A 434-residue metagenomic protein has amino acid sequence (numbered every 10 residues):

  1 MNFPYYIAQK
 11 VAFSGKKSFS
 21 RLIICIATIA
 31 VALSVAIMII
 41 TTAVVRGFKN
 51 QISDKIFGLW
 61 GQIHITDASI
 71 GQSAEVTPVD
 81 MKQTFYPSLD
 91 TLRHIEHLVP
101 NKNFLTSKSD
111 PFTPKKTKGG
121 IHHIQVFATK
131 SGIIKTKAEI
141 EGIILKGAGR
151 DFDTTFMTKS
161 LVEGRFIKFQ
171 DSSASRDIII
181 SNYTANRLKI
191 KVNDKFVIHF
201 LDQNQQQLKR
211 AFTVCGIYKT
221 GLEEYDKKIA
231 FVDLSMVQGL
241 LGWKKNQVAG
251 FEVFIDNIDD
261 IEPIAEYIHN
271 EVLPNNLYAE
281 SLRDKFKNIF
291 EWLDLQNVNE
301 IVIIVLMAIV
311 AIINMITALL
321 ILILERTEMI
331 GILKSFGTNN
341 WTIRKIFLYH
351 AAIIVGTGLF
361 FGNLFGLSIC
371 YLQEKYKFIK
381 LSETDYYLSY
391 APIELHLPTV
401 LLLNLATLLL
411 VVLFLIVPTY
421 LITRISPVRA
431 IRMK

Functional and structural regions predicted by a protein language model:
M1-V35, D54, K434: N-terminal Sec/SRP start-transfer signal
S14-C25, N257-I313, L322-L324: Peri-transmembrane interface segments
R21-R46, D294-M329, A352-F361, L409-L413: Hydrophobic alpha-helical transmembrane segments of multi-pass inner-membrane transport and secretion
A36, A43-G142, Q170-D171: Hydrophobic, regular-secondary-structure patches
I179, L188-E280: Basic-flanked hydrophobic alpha-helices used for secretion and membrane insertion
L320-L322, M329-E374: Transmembrane alpha-helical interface segments in multi-pass membrane proteins
K345, T357-L403, I416-R424: Short helix-loop junctions at transmembrane helix boundaries
Y420-K434: Short cytosolic juxtamembrane segments of multi-pass membrane proteins
